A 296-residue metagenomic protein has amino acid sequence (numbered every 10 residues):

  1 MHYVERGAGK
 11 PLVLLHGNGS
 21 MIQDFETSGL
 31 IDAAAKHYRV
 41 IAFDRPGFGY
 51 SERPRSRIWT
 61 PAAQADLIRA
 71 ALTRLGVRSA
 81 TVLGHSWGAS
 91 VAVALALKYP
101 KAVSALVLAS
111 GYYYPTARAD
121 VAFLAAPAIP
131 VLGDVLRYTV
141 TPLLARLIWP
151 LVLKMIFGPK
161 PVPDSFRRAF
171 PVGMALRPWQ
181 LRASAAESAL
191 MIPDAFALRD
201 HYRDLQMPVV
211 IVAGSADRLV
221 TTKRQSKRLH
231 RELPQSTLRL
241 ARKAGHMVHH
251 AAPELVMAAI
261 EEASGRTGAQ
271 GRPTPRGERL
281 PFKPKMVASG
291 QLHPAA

Functional and structural regions predicted by a protein language model:
E5-Y50: Conserved HGGG/HGGXW glycine-rich cap/lid loop of the alpha/beta-hydrolase fold
R6, A42-W87, A258-E261: Active-site loop/oxyanion-hole signature of alpha/beta-hydrolase fold enzymes
T27, L198, T222-L229: Short alpha-helix in the alpha/beta-hydrolase fold that links the catalytic acid
L97, L106-Y138: Flexible "cap/lid" loop of the alpha/beta hydrolase fold
A117-F123, T141-D204: Conserved alpha/beta-hydrolase catalytic His-Asp/Glu region
L190, A216-V220, H246: Acidic catalytic loop of the alpha/beta-hydrolase fold
L205, I211-A213: Short beta-strand/loop motif that positions the catalytic acidic residue of the alpha/beta-hydrolase fold
P234-A296: Catalytic active-site module of serine/aspartate enzymes centered on a nucleophile-bearing elbow/loop
